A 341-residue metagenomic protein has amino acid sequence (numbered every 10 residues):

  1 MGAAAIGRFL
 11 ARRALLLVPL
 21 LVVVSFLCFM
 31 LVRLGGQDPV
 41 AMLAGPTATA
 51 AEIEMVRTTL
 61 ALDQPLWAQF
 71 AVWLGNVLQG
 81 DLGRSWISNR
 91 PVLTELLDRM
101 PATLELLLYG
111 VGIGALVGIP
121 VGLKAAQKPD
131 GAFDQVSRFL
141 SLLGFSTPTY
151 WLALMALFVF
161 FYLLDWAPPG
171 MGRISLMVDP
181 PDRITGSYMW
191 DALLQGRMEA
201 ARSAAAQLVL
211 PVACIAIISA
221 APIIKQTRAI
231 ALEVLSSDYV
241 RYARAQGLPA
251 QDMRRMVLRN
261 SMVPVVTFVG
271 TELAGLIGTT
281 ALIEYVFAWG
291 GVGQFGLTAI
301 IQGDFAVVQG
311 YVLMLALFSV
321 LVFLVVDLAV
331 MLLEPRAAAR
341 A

Functional and structural regions predicted by a protein language model:
M1-L31: Charged, compositionally biased N-terminal leader segments and the immediate start of the first structured element
G2-I6, D63-I119: An internal, D/E-rich "acidic patch" concept
A3-R8, M100-P101, E105-F133, P180-A341: Alpha-helical transmembrane segments of integral membrane proteins, especially multi-pass inner/plasma-membrane
A4-L16, P120-A156: Cytoplasmic-entry segments and transmembrane alpha-helices of multi-pass inner-membrane transporters
L20-A71, F160-A200: Hydrophobic alpha-helical transmembrane segments of membrane transport/permease proteins and related membrane-embedded
L21-F26, G144-W166, F268-L273: Hydrophobic alpha-helical membrane-insertion segments
P46-A61, L152-D165, L210-I215, Q251-F268: Hydrophobic alpha-helical transmembrane segments
